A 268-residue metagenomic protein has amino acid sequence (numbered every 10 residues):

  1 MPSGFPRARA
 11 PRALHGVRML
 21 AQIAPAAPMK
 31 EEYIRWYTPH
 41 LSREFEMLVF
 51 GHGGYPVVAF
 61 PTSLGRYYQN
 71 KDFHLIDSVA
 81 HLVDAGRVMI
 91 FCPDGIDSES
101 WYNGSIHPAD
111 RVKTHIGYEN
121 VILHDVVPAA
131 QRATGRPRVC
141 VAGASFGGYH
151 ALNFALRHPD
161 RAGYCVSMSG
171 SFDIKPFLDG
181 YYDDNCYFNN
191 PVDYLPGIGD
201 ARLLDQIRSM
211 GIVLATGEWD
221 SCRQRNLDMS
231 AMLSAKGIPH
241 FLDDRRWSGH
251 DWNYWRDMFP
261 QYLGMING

Functional and structural regions predicted by a protein language model:
M1-R18: Compositionally biased, low-complexity flexible segments
S3-F5, L20-I23, A27-G268: Non-catalytic cap/lid and distal C-terminal segments of serine-dependent acyl enzymes
